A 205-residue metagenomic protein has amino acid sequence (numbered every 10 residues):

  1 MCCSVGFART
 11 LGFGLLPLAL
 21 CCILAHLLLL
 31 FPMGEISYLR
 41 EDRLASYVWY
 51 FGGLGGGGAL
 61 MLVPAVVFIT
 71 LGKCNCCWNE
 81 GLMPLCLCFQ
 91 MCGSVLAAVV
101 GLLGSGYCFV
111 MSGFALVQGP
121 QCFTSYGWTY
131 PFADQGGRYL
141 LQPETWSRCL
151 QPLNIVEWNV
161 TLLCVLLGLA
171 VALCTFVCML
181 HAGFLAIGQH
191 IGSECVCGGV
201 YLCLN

Functional and structural regions predicted by a protein language model:
C2-W128, L163, L167-A186: Signature of small four-pass
A45-Y47, P131-F132, L140-L141, C195-G198: Short C-terminal domain-edge/linker segments immediately following a structured domain
L54, Q135-G136, Y201-L202: Alpha-helix boundary/capping detector
F89-Q90, I155, G199: General secondary-structure edge motif
L116-I155: Extracellular/lumenal N-termini and interhelical loops of multi-pass eukaryotic membrane proteins
N154-L162: Extracellular juxtamembrane-to-transmembrane boundary of type I single-pass membrane glycoproteins
I187-I191: Short conserved catalytic/interaction loops centered on acidic-Pro-aromatic/His motifs
S193-N205: Non-transmembrane, juxtamembrane loop and terminal tail segments of multi-pass eukaryotic membrane proteins
